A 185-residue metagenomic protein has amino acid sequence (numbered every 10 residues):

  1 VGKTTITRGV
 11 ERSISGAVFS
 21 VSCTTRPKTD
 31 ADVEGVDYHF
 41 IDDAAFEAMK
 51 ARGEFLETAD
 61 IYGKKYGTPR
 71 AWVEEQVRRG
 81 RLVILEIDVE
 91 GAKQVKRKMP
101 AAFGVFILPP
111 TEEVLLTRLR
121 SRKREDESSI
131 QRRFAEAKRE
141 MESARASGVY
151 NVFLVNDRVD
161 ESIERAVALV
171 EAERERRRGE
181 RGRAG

Functional and structural regions predicted by a protein language model:
K3-T5: Walker A/P-loop
E11-V21: Post-Walker A helix-loop "phosphate-sensing" segment adjacent to the P-loop in P-loop NTPases
S15, M99-F103, G148-Y150: Short glycine-/polar-rich loops that comprise or flank the Walker A/P-loop and associated switch/sensor motifs
S22-V83, V89-E90: ATP-dependent small-molecule kinase phosphotransfer cores that center on conserved nucleotide phosphate-binding segments
R52-L56, R118-E125, A168-E173: Conserved AAA+ ATPase "sensor/coupling" helix adjacent to the nucleotide-binding pocket
V83-D88, R97-S121, V155: Conserved phosphate-donor/acceptor-positioning beta-strand/loop module used by diverse small-molecule
R124-A172, G182-G185: Small-molecule kinase domains that catalyze NTP-dependent phosphoryl transfer to phosphate-bearing small molecules
